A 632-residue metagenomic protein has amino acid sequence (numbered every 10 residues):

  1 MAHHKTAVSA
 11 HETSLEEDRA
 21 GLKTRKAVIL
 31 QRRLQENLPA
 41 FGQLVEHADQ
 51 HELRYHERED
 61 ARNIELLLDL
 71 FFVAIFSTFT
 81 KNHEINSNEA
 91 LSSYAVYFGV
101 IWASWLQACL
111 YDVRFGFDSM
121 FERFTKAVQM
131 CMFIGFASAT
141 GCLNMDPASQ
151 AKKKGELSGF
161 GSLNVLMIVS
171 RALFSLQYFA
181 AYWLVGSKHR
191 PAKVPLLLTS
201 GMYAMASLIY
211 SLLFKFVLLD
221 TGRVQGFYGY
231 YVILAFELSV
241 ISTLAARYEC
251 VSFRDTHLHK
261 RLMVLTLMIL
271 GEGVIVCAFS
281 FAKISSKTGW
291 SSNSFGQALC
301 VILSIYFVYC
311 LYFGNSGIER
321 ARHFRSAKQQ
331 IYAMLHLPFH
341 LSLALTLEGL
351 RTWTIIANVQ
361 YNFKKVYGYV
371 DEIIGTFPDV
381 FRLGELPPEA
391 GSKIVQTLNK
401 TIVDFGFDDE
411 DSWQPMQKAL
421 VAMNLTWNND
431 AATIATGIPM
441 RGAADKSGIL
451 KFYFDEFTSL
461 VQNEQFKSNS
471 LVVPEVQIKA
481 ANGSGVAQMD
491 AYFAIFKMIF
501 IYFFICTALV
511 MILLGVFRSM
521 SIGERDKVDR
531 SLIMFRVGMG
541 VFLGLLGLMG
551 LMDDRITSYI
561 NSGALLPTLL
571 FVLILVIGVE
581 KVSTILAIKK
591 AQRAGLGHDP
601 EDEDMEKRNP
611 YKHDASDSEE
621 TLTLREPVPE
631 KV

Functional and structural regions predicted by a protein language model:
M1-H3, P629-V632: A positional/structural detector of protein chain ends, strongest at the extreme C-terminus and weakly at the extreme
A2-S77, N82-F124, Q129-S531, R536-L545 (+3 more regions): Predominantly late transmembrane helices and immediately cytosolic-facing juxtamembrane segments
K215-F216, L548-I556: Juxtamembrane "helix-exit" motif on the non-cytosolic side of transmembrane helices
M520, K581-D599: Membrane-interface capping segments at transmembrane-helix boundaries
I560-P567: Loop-to-transmembrane alpha-helix initiation sites
P600-M605, H613-T621: Acidic, Ser/Thr-interspersed intrinsically disordered low-complexity regions
S618-E630: Fungal intrinsically disordered, low-complexity serine/threonine- and proline-rich regulatory regions
